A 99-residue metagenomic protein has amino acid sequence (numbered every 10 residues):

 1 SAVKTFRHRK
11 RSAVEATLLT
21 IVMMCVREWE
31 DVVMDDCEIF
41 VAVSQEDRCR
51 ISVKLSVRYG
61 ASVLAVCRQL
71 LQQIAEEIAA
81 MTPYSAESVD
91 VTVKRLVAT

Functional and structural regions predicted by a protein language model:
S1-F40, S44: N-proximal, solvent-exposed amphipathic alpha-helical segments enriched in charged/polar residues
R9, L55-V57, C67: Hydrophobic alpha-helical segments with strong N-terminal bias
S12, R58-A61, Y84: Amphipathic, interface-forming alpha-helical segments with heptad-repeat character
V22, V63-T82: Short, non-transmembrane amphipathic alpha-helical segments
E28, G60-V63, M81, V97-A98: Short beta-strands and strand-coil junctions in structured, solvent-facing domains, enriched
W29-R58, V91-L96: Short edge beta-strands and adjacent turn/loop segments
A80-T99: A short amphipathic beta-strand at an alpha->beta junction
